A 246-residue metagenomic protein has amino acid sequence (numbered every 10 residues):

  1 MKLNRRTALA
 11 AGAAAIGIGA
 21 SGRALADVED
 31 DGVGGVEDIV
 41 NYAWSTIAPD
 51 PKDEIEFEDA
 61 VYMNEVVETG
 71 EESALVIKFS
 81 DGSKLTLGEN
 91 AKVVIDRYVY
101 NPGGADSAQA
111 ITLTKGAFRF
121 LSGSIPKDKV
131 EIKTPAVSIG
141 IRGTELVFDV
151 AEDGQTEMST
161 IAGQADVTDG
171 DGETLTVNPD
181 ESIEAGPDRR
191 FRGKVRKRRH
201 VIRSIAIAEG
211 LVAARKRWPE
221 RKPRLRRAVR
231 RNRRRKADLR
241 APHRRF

Functional and structural regions predicted by a protein language model:
M1-D30, G88, D106, V150-F246: C-terminal interaction modules
G35-N178, S182-A185: Structural recognition of beta-strand segments within beta-rich domains
